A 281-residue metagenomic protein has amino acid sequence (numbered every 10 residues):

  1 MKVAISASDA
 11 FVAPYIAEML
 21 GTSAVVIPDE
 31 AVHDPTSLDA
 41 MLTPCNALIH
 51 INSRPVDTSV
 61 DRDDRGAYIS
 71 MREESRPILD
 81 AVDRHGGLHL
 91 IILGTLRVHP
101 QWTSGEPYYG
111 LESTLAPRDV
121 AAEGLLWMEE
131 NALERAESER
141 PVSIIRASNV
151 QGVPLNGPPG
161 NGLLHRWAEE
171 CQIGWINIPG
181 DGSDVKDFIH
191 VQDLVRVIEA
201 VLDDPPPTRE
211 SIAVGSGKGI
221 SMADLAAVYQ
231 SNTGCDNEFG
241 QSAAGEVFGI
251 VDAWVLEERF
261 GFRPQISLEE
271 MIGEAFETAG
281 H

Functional and structural regions predicted by a protein language model:
K2, L268-H281: Amphipathic terminal alpha-helices
S6-A7, Q151-P154, I178-V185, E210-I220 (+2 more regions): Glycine-rich Rossmann NAD(P)(H)-binding loop
A17, V197-A200, D204-A244, A253: Mid/C-terminal beta-alpha module of Rossmann-like enzyme folds, strongest in SDR-family dehydrogenases/epimerases
P35-E74: NAD(P)H-binding glycine-rich loop region in Rossmannoid oxidoreductase-like domains and their noncatalytic homologs
R76-V120: Conserved Rossmann-fold NAD(P)-dependent oxidoreductase catalytic core, especially the SDR/UDP-sugar
L126, G152-H165, P179, V191 (+2 more regions): Glycine/proline-rich active-site loop of Rossmann-fold NAD(P)-dependent oxidoreductases
N131-S183: NAD(P)-dependent short-chain dehydrogenase/reductase
V191, A223-A227, Q241-E269: Conserved C-terminal active-site "lid" loop/helix of NAD(P)H-dependent oxidoreductases that clamps the redox cofactor
